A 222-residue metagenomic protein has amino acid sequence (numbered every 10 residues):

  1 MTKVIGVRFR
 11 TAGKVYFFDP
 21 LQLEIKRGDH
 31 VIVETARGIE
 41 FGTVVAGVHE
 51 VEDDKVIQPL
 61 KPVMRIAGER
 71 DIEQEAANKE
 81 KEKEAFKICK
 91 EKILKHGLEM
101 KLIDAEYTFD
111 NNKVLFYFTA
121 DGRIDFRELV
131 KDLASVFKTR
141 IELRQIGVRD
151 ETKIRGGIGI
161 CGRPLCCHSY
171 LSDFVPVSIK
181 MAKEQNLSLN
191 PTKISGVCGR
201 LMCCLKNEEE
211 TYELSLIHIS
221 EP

Functional and structural regions predicted by a protein language model:
M1-S188: Acidic-enriched and Gly/Ser
L171-P191, S195-M202, K206-L216: Ferredoxin-type iron-sulfur electron-transfer modules in oxidoreductases and energy-metabolism complexes
I217-P222: Residue-level detector of conserved catalytic or cofactor/ligand-binding positions in enzyme active sites
